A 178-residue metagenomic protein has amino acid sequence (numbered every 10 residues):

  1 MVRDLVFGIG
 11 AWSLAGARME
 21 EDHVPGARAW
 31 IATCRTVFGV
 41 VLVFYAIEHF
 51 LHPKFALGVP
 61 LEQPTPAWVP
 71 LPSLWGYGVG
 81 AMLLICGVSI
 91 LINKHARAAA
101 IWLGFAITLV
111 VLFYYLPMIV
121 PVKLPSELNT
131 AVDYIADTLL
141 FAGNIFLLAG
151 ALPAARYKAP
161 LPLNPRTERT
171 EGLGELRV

Functional and structural regions predicted by a protein language model:
M1-K54, P70-I85, S89-V178: Extended, low-polarity transmembrane helix blocks
A56-V69: Short juxtamembrane and helix-loop transition motifs at transmembrane-helix boundaries in membrane proteins
